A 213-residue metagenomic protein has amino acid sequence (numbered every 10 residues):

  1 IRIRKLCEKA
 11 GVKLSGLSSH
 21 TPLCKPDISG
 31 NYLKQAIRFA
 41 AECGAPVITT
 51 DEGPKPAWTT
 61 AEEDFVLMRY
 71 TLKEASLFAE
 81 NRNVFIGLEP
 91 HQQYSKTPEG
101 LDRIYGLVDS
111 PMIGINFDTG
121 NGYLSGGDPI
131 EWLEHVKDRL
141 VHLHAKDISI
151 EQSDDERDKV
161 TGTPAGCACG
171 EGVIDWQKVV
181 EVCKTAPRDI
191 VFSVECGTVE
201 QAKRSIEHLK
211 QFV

Functional and structural regions predicted by a protein language model:
R4-I115, H135: Active-site acidic/histidine proton-transfer and metal-coordination neighborhood in alpha/beta enzyme cores
E8-G11, G44, S95-V213: Histidine-acidic metal/acid-base catalytic patches
